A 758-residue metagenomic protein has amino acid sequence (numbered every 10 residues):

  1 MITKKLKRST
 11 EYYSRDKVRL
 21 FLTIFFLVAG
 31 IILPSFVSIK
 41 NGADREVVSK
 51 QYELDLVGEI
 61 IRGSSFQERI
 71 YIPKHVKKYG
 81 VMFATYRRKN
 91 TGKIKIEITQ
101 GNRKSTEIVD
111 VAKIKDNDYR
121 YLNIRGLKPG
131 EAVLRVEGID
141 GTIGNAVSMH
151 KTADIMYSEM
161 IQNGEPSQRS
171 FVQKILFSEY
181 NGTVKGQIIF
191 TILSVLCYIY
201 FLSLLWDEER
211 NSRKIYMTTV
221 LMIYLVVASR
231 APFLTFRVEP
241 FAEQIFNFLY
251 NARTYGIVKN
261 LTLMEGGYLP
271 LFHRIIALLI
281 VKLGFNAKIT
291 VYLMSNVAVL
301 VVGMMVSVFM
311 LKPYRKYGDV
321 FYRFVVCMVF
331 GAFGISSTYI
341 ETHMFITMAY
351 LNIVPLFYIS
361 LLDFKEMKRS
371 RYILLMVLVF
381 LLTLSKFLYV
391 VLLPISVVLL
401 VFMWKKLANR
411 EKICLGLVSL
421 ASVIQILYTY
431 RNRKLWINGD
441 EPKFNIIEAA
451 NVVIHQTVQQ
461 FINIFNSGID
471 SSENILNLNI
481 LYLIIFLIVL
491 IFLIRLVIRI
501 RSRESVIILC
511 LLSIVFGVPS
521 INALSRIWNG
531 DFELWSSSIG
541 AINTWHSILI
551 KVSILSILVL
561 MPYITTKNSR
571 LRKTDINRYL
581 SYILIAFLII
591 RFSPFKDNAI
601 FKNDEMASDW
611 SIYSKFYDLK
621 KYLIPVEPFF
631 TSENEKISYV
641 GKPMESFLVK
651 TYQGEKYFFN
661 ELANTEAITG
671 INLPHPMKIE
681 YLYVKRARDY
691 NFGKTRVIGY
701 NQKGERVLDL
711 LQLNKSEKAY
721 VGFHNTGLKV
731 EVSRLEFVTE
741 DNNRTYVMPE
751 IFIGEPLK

Functional and structural regions predicted by a protein language model:
M1-I32, E179-V227: Start-transfer (signal-anchor) and selected internal transmembrane alpha helices of multi-pass inner/ER membrane
S14, R19-L20, F26, G30-Q100 (+3 more regions): Beta-sheet-rich sandwich/jelly-roll-like modules and their strand-loop junctions
A84-G92, D140-T142, K685-K694, N742-R744: Extended, low-complexity, turn-rich repeat/linker tracts enriched in Gly/Pro/Ser/Thr and Asp/Glu that occur
G92-G101, N691-G704: Short, surface-exposed beta-strand/strand-loop-strand elements in extracellular ectodomains
E179-C197, A298-V302, V306-P313, G318-K365 (+2 more regions): Membrane-interface micro-motifs in multi-pass membrane enzymes
T183-T191, Y198-F201, N211-T338, M367-S370 (+7 more regions): Intrinsically disordered, polar/acidic, low-complexity terminal segments
T191-L205, I359-D363, I395-M403, I488-L496 (+1 more regions): Transmembrane alpha-helices and membrane-interface helical segments of multi-pass integral membrane enzymes
R371-V398: Membrane-interface alpha helices of multi-pass inner-membrane proteins
